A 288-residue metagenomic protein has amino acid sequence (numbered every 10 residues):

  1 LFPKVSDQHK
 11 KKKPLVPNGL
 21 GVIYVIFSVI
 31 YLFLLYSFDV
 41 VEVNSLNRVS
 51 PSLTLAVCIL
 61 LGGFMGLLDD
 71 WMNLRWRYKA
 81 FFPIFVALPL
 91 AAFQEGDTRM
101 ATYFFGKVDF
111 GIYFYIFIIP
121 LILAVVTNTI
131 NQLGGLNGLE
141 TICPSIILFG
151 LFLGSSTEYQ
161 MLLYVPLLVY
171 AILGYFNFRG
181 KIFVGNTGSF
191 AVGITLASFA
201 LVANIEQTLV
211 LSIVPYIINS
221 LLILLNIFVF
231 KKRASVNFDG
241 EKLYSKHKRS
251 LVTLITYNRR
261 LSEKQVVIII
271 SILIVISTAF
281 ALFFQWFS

Functional and structural regions predicted by a protein language model:
L1-I223, I227, I274-S277, A281 (+1 more regions): "…together with the soluble PPM/PP2C metallo-phosphatase catalytic core" -> "…together with the soluble PPM/PP2C
G21, P215-V266: Membrane-proximal soluble regions of multi-pass membrane proteins
P89, K248-S288: C-terminal membrane-adjacent module
